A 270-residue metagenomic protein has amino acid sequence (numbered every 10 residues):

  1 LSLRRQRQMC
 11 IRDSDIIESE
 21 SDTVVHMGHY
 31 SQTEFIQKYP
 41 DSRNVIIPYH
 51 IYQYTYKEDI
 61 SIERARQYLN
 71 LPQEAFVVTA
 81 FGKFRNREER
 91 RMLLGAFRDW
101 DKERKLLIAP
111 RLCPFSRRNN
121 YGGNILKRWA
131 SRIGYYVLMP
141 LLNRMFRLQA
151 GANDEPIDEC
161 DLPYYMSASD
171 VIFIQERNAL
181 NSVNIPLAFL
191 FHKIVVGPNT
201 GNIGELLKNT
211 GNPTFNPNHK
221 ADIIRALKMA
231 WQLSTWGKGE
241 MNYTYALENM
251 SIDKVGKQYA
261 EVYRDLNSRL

Functional and structural regions predicted by a protein language model:
L1-R7, I11: Single conserved hydrophobic/aromatic residue that forms the stacking wall/gate of nucleotide- or nucleobase-binding
S19-I62: Donor nucleotide-sugar binding/catalytic pocket of nucleotide-sugar-dependent glycosyltransferases
I36, I51-Y68, E74-A75, N86-E89 (+1 more regions): Acidic anion/phosphate-binding donor-loop and adjacent secondary structure in glycosyltransferase catalytic cores
L71-E88, L94-R98, I108: Conserved donor-binding/catalytic core segment of Leloir-type glycosyltransferases
N120-P163: Nucleotide-activated donor-binding/catalytic signature segment of Leloir-type glycosyltransferases, i.e., the conserved
I174, I194-G197: Short hydrophobic beta-strand element within catalytic cores of glycosyltransferases and related nucleotide-activated
N209-A221, K228-T235: Conserved acidic donor-binding segment of nucleotide-sugar-dependent glycosyltransferases
S234-S268: A charged, aromatic-enriched C-terminal amphipathic alpha-helix characteristic of glycosyltransferases across folds
